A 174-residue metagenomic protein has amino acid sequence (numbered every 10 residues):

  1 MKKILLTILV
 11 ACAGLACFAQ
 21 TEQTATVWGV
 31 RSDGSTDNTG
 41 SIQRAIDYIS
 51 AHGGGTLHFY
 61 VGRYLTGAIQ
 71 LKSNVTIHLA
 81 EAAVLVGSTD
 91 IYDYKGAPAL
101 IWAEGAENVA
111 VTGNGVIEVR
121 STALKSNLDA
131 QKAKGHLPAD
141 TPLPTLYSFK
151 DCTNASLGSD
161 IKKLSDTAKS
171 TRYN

Functional and structural regions predicted by a protein language model:
M1-Q23: Bacterial Sec-dependent N-terminal signal peptides
F18-N174: Extracellular/periplasmic carbohydrate-active domains that bind, remodel, or depolymerize complex polysaccharides
